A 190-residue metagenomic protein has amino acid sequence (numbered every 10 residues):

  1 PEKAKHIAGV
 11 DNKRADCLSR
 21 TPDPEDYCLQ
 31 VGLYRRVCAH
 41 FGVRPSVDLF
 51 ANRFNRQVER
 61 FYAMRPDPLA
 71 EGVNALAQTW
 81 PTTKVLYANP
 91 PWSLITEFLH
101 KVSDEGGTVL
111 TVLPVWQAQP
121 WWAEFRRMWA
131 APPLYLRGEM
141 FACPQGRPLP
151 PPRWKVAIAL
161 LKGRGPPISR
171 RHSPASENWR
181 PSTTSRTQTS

Functional and structural regions predicted by a protein language model:
P1-V85, N89-S93, L99-Y135, R164: Acidic, metal-ion-coordinating active-site neighborhood of RNase H-like domains and the RT-RNase H "connection"/linker
C28, Y34, G165-T189: Flexible, glycine-/basic-rich loop-and-beta segments that form/coincide with the SAM-dependent methyltransferase
F125-W129, F141-A142, K162, P174-W179: Trp- and acidic/polar-enriched beta-sheet ligand-binding modules for extracellular glycan and matrix recognition
M128-P148, R153-K155: Acidic, glycine/polar-enriched metal-coordinating patches/loops that mediate binding to polyanionic ligands
R153-P167: Conserved beta strand-loop-helix elements of the APE1-like EEP
